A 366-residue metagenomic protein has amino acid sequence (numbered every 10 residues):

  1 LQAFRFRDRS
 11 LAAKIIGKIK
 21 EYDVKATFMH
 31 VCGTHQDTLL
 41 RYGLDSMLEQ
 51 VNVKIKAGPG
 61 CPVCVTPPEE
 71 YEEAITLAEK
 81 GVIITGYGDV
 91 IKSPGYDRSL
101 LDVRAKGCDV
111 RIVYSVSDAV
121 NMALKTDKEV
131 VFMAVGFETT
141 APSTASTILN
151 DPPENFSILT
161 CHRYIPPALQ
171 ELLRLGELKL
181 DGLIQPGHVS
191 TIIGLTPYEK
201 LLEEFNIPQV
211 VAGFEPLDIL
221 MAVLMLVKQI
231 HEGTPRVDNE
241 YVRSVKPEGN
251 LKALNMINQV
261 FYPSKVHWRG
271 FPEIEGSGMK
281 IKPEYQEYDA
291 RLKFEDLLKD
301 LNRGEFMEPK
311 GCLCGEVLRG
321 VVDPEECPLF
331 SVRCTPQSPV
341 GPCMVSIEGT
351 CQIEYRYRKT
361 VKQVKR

Functional and structural regions predicted by a protein language model:
L1-D127, A141, I148-P153, L159 (+3 more regions): Metallocofactor- and cofactor-centric catalytic cores in central/energy metabolism, strongly enriched
G33, F137, E215-P216: Short beta->alpha junction loops/turns
E70-E73, L124-V130, E171-E177, E199-K200 (+1 more regions): Short, surface-exposed amphipathic charged segments that create phosphate/polyanion-binding patches used for binding
R111-I112, V131, V210-V211: Short hydrophobic alpha-helical runs that function as membrane-insertion/retention elements
Y114, Y164, F214-E215: Short beta->alpha linker loops
M133, F137-P197: Phosphate/pyrophosphate-binding betaalpha-module
L159, G176-P247: A conserved active-site cap/scaffold subdomain adjacent to cofactor or substrate pockets
M221-E316: Internal helical hairpin/lid segments
